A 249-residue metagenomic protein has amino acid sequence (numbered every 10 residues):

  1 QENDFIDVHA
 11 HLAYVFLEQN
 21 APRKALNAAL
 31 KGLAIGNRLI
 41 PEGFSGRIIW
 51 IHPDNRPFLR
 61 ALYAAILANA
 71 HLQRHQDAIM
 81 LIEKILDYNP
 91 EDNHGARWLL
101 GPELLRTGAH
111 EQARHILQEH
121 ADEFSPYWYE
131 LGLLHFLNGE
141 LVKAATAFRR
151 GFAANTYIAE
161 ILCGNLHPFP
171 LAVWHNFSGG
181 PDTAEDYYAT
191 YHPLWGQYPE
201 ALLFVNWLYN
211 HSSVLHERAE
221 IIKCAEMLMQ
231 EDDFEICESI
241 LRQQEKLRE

Functional and structural regions predicted by a protein language model:
I6-A21, A29-K31, A64: Non-membrane alpha-helical segments in proteins
V8, E42, A61, G95-A96 (+2 more regions): TPR alpha-solenoid repeat register
H11, L59-R60, A64, L99-P102 (+1 more regions): "A position-specific structural signal for the A-helix of alpha-solenoid helical repeats
R23-R38, E83-D92, Q118-S125, F136-E160 (+1 more regions): TPR/TPR-like (Sel1-like) alpha-helical repeat modules
H135-E249: Long, ordered, amphipathic alpha-helical scaffolds
